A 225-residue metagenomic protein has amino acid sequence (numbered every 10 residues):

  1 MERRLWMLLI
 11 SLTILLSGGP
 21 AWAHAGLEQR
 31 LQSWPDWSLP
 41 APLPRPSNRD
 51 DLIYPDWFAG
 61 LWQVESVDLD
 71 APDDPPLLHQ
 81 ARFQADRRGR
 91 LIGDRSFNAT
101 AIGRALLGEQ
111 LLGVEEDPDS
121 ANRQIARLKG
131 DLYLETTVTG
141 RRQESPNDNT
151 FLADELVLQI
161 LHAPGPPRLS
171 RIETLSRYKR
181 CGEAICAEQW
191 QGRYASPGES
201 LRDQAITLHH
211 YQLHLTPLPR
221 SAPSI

Functional and structural regions predicted by a protein language model:
M1-M7: N-terminal export leaders
L8-S17: Bacterial N-terminal signal peptides
S17, W57-F58: Short, intrinsically disordered, charge-balanced linker/junction segments flanking boundaries in proteins
A21-A25: Boundary at the C-terminal end of the N-terminal hydrophobic targeting segment
L27-D56, V64-I225: Soluble ligand-binding/transfer domains with enclosed cavities or grooves
L61: Mature N-terminal segment immediately following signal peptide/propeptide cleavage in secreted/periplasmic
